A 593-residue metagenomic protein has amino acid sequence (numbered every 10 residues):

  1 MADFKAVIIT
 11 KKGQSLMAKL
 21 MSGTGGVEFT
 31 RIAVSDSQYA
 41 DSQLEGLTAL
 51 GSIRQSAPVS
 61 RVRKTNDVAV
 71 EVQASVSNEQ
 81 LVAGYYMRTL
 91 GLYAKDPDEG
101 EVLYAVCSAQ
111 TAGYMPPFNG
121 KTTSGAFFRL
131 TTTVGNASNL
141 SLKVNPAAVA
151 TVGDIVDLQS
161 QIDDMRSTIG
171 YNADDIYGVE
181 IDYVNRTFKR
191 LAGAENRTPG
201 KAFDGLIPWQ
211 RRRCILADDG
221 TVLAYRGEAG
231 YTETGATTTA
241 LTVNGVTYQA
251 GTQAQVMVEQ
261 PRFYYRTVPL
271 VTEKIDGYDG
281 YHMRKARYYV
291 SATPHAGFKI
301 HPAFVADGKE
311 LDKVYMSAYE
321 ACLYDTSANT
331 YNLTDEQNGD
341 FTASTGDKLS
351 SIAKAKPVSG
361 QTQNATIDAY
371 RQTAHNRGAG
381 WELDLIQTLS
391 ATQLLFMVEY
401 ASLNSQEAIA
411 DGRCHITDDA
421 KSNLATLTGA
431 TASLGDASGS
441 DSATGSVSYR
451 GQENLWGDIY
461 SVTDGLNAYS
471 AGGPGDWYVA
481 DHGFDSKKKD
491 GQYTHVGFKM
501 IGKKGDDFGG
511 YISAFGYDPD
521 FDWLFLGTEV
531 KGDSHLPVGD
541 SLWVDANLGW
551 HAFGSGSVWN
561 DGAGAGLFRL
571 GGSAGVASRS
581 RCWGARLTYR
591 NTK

Functional and structural regions predicted by a protein language model:
M1-P146: N-terminal assembly/attachment segments of tailed bacteriophage virion structural proteins
Q38-Y39, D96-D98, F263-R266, A321-L323 (+3 more regions): Acidic glycine-/aspartate-rich tracts in secreted/extracellular proteins
L81, Y86-D154, F263, T267-T272 (+3 more regions): Beta-strand-rich solenoidal segments
A150-I169: A signal for long, low-complexity, Ser/Thr/Asn-enriched, surface-exposed stalk/shaft and domain-boundary segments
S167-E259, Y265-T267, W381: GGW-centered surface loops in extracellular recognition modules
T247, G251-A254, S291-L455, N591: Short aromatic-cysteine micro-motif
Q387-S390, T417, K421-S433, G439 (+3 more regions): C-terminal, surface-exposed recognition/capping segments
Y469-G483: A short, polar/charged loop-to-alpha-helix boundary motif
